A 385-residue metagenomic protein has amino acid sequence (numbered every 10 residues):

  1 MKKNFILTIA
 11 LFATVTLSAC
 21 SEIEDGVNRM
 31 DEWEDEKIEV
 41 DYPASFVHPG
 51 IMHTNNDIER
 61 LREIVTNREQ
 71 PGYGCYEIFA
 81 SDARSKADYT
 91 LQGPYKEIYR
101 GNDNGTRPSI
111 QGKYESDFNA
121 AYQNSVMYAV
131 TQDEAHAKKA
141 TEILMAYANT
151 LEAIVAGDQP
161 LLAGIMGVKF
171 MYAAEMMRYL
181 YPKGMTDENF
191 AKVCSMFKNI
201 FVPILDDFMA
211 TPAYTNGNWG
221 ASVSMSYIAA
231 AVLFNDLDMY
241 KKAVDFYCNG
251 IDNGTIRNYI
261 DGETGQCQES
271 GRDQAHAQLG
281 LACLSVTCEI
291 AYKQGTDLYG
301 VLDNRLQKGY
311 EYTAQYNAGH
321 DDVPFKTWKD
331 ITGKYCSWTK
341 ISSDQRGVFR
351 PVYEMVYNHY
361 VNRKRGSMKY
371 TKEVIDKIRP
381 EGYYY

Functional and structural regions predicted by a protein language model:
M1-I9: Bacterial N-terminal signal peptides that target proteins for export
T16-A19: C-terminal motif of bacterial Sec signal peptides marking the signal peptidase cleavage site
I23-A213, C248, Q268, E289-K293 (+1 more regions): Extracellular glycan-targeting catalytic surfaces
A129-Q132, A231-N235: Hydrophobic/aromatic side-chain positions at a characteristic register within alpha-helices of tetratricopeptide repeats
L162, W219, D273-L279, R305: Secondary-structure capping and boundary motifs in well-ordered enzyme cores
N199-A231, L237: Loop-centered beta-sheet repeat module
C248-E269: Flexible internal linker/loop segments at domain or repeat junctions
